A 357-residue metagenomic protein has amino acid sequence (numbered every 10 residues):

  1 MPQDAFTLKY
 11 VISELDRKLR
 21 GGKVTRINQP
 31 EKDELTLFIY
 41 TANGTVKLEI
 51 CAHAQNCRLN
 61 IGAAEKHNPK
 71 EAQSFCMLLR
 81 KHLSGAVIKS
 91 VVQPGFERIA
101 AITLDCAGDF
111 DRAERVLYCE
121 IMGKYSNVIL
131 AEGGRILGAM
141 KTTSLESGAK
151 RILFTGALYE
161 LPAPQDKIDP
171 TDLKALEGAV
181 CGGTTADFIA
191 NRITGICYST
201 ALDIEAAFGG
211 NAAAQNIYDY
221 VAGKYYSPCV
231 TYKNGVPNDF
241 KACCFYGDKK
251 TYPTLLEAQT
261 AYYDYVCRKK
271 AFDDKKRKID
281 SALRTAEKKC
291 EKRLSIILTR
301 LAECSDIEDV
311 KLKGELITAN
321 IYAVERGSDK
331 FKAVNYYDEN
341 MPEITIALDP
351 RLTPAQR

Functional and structural regions predicted by a protein language model:
M1-R357: Extended, highly charged segments
